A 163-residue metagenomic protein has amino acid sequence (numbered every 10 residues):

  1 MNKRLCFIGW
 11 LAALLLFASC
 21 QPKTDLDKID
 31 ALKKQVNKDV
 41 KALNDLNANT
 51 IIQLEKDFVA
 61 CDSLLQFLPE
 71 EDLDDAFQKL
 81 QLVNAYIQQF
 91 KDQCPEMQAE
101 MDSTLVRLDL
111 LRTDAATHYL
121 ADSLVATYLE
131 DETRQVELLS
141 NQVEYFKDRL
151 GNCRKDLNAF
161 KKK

Functional and structural regions predicted by a protein language model:
M1-C20: Sec-dependent bacterial lipoprotein signal peptides
N2, N37, N44-N49, N84 (+3 more regions): Detector for Asparagine
C20-Q78: Immediate post-signal-peptide N-terminus of mature secreted/exported proteins
E71-D92: Short, glycine/alanine-rich amphipathic alpha-helical segment that often forms an alpha-turn-alpha hairpin
A85, Q89-K163: Extracytoplasmic electrostatic interaction patches
